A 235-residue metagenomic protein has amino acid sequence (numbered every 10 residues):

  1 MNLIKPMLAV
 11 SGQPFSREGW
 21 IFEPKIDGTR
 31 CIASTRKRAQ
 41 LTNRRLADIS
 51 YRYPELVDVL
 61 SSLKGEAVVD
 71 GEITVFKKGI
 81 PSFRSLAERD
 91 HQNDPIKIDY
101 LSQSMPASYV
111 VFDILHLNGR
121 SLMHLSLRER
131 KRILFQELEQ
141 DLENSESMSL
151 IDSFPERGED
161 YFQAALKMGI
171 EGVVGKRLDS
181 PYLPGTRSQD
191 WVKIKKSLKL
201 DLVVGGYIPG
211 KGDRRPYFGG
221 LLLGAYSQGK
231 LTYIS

Functional and structural regions predicted by a protein language model:
M1-S235: Catalytic cores of nucleic-acid ligases and guanylyltransferases
